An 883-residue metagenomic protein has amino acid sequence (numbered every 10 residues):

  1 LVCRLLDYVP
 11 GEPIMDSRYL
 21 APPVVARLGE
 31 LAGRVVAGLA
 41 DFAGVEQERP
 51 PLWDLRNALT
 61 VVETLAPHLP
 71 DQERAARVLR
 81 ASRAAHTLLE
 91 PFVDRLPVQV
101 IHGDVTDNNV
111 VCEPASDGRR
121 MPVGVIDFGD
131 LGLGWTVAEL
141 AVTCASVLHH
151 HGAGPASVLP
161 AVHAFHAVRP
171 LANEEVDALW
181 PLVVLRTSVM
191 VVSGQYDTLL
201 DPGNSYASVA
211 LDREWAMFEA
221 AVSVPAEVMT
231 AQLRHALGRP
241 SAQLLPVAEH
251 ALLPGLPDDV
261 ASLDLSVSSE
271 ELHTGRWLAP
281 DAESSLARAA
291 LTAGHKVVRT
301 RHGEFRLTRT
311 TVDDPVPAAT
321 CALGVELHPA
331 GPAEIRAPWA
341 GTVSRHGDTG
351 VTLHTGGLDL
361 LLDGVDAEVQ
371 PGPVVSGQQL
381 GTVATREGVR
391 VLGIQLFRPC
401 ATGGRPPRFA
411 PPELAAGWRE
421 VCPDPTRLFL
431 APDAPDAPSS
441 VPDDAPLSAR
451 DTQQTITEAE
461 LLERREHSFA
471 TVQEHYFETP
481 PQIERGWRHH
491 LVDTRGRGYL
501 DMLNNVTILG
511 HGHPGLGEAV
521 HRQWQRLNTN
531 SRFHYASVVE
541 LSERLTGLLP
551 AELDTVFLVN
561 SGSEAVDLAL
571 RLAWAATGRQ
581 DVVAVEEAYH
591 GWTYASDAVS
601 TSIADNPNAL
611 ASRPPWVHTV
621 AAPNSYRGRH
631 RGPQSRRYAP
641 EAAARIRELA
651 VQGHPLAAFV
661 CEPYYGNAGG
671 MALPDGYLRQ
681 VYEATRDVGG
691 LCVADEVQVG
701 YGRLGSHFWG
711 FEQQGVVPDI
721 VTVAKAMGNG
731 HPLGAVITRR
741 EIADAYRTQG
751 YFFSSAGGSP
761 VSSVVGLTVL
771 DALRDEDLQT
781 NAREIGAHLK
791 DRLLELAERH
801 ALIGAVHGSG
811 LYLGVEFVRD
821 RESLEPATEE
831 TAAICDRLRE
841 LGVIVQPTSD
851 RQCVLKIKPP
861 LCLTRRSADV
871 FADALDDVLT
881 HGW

Functional and structural regions predicted by a protein language model:
L1, H86-A138: Active-site acidic catalytic loop and adjacent metal/ATP-binding pocket of ATP-dependent phosphoryl transfer enzymes
L1-A43: ATP-binding pocket architecture of kinase catalytic cores
E48-P91: Active-site catalytic-loop/activation-segment of kinase and kinase-like phosphoryl-transfer enzymes
T64-H68, M190-Q243: ATP/Mg2+ or Mg2+-diphosphate-binding catalytic cores that bind nucleotide phosphates or diphosphates via glycine-rich
T136-P170, V184-P202: Active-site activation/catalytic loop segments of kinase-like enzymes and analogous catalytic loops in related
S241-L278, Q370-G372, T385-D444: Acidic, glycine-rich catalytic/binding loops that coordinate metals and/or anionic ligands
T320-L323, P329-G331, R336-E368: Zn2+-dependent peptidoglycan hydrolase active-site motif and core
S440-W883: Conserved N-terminal phosphate-binding loop of PLP-dependent enzymes in the Aspartate aminotransferase
